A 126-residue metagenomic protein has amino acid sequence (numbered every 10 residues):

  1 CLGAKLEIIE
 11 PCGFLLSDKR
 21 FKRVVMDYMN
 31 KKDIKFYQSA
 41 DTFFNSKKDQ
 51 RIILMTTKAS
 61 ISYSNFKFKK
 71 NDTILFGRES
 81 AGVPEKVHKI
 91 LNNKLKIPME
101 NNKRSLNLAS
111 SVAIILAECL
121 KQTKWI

Functional and structural regions predicted by a protein language model:
C1-I126: Post-transcriptional modification and biogenesis factors for structured RNAs of the translation apparatus
